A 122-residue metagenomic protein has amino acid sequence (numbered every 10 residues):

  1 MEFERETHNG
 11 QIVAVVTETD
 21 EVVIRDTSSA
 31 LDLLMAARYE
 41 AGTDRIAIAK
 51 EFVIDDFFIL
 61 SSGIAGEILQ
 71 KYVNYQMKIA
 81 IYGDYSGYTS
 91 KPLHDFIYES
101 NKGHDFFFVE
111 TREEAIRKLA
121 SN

Functional and structural regions predicted by a protein language model:
E2-N122: Amphipathic, Lys/Arg-enriched alpha-helical "gate/interface" segment within cytosolic domains that mediates
